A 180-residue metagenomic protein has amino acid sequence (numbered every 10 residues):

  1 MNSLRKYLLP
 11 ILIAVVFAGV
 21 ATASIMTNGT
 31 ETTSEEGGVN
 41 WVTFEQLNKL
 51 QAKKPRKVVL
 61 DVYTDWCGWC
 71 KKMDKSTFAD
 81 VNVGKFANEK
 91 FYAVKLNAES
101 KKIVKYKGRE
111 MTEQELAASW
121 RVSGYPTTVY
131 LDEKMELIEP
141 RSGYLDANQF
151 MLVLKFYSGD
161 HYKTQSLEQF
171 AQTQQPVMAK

Functional and structural regions predicted by a protein language model:
R5-E36, I138-P140, M151-K180: Non-globular targeting/processing and membrane-anchoring segments
G38-V58, A87: A short beta-strand-turn-helix
K49, G68-K71, K85, N148-L152: Solvent-exposed, polar/charged alpha-helical surfaces in well-ordered, non-transmembrane soluble domains, broadly
K54-G68, A93: Short active-site neighborhood of thiol/selenol oxidoreductases, capturing the structured segment around
T64-W69, T77, A98-K102, M135-L137: Solvent-exposed loop/turn segments at secondary-structure junctions within structured extracellular/periplasmic domains
C70-N88: Typically the conserved alpha-helix immediately C-terminal to a functionally engaged Cys/Sec in thioredoxin-like
S76, A118-K163: Non-catalytic, surface beta->alpha helical segment in thiol-disulfide oxidoreductase systems
F86, K90, L96-S123: Structural alpha/beta surface segment adjacent to cysteine/selenocysteine redox centers across thiol/disulfide enzymes
